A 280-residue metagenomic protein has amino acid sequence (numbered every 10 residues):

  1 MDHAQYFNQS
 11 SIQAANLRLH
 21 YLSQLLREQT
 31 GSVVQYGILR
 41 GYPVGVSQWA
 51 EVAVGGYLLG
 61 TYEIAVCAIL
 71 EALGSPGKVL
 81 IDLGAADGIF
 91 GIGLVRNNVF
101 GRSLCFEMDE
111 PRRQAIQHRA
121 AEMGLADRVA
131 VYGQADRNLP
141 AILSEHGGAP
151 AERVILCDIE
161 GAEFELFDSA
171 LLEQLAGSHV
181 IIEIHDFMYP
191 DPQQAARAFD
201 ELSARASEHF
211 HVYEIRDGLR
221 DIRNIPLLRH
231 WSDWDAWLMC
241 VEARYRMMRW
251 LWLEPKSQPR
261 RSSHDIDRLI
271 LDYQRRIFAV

Functional and structural regions predicted by a protein language model:
M1-R119, L125-R128, L143-A151, A198-F199 (+1 more regions): S-adenosyl-L-methionine
A72, G93, E173, A204-R205: Alpha-helical scaffold elements within enzyme catalytic domains, especially in hydrolases
V79, L83-D87, A130-Q194: Active-site segment flanking the S-adenosylmethionine/decSAM binding pocket in AdoMet-dependent transferases
N97, E122, L171-L175: Glycine-rich, phosphate-binding/catalytic loops in enzymes
A135, I184, F210, R216-L219: Residues at the C-termini of beta-strands that transition into short coil/loop
A195-S207: Short alpha-helix
